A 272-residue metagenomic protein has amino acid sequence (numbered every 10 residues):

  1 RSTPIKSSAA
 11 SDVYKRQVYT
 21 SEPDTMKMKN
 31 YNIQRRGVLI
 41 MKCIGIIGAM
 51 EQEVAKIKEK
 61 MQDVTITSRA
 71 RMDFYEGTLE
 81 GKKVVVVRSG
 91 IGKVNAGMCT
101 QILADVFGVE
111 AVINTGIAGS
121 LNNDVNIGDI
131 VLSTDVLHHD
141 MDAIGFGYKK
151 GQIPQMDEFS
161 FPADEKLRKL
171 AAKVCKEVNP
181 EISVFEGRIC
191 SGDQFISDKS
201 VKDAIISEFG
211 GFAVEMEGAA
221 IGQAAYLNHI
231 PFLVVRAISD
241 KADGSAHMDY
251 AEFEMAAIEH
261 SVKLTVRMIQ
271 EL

Functional and structural regions predicted by a protein language model:
R1-Q17: Single conserved hydrophobic/aromatic residue that forms the stacking wall/gate of nucleotide- or nucleobase-binding
E22-I40: Short, Lys/Arg-enriched N-terminal segments with co-localized hydrophobic residues within the first ~10-30 amino acids
G37, M41-Q101, F107: N-terminal short beta-loop-beta anion/metal-coordinating cradle
I102-V106, D124, Q223-P231: Alpha-helix C-terminal capping segments
L121-F209: Mid-sequence, gly/pro-rich, charge-dense loop/helix-turn segments that line enzyme active sites
Q194-D243, H247: A C-terminal functional module that forms or caps the active site or interfaces directly with catalytic machinery
A242-L272: His/Asp/Glu-rich mid-to-C-terminal helical/loop segments that flank catalytic regions of hydrolases
